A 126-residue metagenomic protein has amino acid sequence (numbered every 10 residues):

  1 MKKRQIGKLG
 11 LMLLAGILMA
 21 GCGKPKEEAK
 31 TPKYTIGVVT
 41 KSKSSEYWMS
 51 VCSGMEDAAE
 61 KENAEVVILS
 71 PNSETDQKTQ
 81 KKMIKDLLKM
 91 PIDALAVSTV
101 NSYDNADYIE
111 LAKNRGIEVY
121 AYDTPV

Functional and structural regions predicted by a protein language model:
K2-Q5, C22-V126: A residue-level marker of the well-folded mature domains of exported/periplasmic proteins
R4-M12: Sec-dependent signal peptide recognition, specifically the positively charged N-region followed immediately by
A15-G16: Residue-level signal for mature regions of secreted extracellular proteins and peptides
